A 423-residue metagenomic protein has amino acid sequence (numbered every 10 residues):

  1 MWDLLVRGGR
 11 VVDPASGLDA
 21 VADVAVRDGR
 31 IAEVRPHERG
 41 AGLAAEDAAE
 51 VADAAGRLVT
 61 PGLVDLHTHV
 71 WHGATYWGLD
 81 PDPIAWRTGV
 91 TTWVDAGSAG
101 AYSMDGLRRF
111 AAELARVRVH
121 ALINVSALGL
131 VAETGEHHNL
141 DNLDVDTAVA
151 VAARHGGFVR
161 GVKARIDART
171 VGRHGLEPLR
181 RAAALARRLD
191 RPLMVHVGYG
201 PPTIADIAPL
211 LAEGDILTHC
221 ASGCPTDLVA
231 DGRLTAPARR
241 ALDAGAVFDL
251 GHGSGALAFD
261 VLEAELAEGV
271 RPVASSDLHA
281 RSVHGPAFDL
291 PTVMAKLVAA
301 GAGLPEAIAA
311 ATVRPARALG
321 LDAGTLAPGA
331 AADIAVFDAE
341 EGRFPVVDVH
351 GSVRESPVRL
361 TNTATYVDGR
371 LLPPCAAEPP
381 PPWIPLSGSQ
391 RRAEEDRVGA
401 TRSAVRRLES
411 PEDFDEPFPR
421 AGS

Functional and structural regions predicted by a protein language model:
M1-A44: N-terminal metal-binding scaffold of metallo-dependent hydrolase/deaminase domains
G9, V24, G29, G56 (+11 more regions): Divalent metal-coordination and catalytic microenvironments
R39-T60: Active-site metal-binding motif and surrounding structural segment of the metallo-beta-lactamase
A54-E113, L408-P417: Metal-associated gating/positioning segment near the N- to mid-region
P83-I166: Divalent-metal coordination cores built from histidine and acidic residues
A164-A264, E268-H284: Active-site core of metal-dependent hydrolases
D260-E340: His/Asp/Glu-enriched, well-ordered alpha-helical/loop segment that forms or immediately abuts the divalent-metal
A331-W383: C-terminal cap of metal-dependent C-N hydrolases
